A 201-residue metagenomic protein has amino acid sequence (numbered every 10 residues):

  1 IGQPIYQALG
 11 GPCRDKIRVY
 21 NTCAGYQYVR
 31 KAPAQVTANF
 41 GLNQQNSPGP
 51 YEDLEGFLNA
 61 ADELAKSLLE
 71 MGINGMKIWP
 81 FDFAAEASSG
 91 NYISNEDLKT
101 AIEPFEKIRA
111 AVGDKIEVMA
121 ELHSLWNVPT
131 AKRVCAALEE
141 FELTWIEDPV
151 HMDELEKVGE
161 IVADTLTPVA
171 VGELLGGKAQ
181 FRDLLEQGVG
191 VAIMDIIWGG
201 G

Functional and structural regions predicted by a protein language model:
I1-M119, L125, P129-K132, A136-E140 (+1 more regions): N-terminal capping/lid subdomain adjacent to the active-site entrance of alpha/beta enzymes
P50, T144, I193: Short, basic, glycine/proline-bearing loop/turn elements
W126, M152-D153: Catalytic P-loop NTPase motifs of RecA-like helicase/translocase cores
L143-W145, V150: A glycine-rich helix N-cap at a beta->alpha junction
D153-G201: Catalytic alpha/beta core domains of metabolic enzymes, predominantly
